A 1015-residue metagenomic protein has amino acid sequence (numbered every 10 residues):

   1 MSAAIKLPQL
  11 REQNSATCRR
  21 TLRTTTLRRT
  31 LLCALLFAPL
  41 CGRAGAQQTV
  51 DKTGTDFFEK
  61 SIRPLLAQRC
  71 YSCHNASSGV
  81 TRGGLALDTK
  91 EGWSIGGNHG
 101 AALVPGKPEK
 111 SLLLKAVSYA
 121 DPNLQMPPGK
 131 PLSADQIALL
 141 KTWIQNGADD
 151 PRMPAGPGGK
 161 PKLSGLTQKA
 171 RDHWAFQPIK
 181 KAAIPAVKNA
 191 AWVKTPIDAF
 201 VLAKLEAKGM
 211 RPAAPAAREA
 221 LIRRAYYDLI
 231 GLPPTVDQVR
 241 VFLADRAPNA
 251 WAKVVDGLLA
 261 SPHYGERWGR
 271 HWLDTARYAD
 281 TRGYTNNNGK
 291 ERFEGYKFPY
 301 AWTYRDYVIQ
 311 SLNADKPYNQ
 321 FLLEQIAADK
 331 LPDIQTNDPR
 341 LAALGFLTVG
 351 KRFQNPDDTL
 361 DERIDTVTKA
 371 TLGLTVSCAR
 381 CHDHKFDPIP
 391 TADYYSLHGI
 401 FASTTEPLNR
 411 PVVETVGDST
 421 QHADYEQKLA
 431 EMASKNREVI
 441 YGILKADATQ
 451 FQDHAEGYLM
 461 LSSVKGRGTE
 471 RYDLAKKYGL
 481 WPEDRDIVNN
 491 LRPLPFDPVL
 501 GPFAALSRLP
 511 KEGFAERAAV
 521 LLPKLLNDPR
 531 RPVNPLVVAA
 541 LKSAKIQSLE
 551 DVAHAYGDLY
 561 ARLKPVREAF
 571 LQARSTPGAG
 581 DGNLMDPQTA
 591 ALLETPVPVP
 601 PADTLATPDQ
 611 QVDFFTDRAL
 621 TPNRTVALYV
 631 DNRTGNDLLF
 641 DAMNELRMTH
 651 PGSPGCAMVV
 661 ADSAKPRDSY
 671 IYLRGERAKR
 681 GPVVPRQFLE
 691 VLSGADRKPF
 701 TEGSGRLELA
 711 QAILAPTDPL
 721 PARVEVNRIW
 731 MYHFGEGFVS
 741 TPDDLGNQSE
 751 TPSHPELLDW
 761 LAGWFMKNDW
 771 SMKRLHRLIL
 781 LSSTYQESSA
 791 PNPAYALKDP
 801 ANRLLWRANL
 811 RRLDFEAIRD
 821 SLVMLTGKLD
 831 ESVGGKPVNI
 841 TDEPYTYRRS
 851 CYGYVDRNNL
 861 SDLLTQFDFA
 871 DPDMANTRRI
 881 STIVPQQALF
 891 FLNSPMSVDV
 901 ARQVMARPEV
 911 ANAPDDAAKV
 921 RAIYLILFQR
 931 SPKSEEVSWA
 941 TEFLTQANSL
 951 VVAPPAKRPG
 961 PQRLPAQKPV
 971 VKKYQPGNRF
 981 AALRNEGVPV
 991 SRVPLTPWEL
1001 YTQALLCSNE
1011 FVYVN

Functional and structural regions predicted by a protein language model:
M1-L27: N-terminal secretory signal peptides that target proteins for export/translocation
R28-L40: Bacterial N-terminal signal peptides
G45-K141, D150-A203, A207, E219-R224 (+9 more regions): Solvent-exposed helix-loop boundary motif
F58, G129-R152, P411-Y458, D871: C-terminal capping alpha-helices of c-type cytochrome domains
L66, V367, T371-S377: Short metal-coordination and nucleic-acid-contact micro-motifs, chiefly zinc-binding Cys/His arrays
K188-Y264, A279-E324, K330-D333, P388 (+9 more regions): Primarily short, surface-exposed interaction patches in extracytoplasmic proteins
H422-A664, V920-I923, V952-P959, R963-P969 (+3 more regions): Long, charged, low-complexity terminal extensions
Y1001: Globin-like tetrapyrrole-binding proteins
